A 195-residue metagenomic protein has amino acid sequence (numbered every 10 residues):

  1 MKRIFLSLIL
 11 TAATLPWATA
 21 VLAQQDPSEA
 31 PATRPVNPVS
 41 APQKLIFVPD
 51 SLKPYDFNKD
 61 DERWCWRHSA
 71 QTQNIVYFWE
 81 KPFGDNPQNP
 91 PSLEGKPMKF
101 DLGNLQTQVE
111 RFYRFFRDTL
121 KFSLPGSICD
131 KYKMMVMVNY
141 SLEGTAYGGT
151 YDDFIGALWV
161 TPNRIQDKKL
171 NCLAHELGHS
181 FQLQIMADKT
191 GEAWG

Functional and structural regions predicted by a protein language model:
R3-I4, A20-R67: N-terminal low-structure segments adjacent to metalloprotease catalytic domains across cellular compartments
S7-L8, V21, Q184: Intrinsically disordered, low-complexity segments enriched in polar/charged small residues
S7-W17: Bacterial N-terminal signal peptides
I9-L10, F57-K59, D152: Intrinsically disordered, low-complexity regions enriched in Ser/Pro/Gly/Gln/His and often acidic
W17-A18, T190: A short hydrophobic/aromatic micro-motif that marks alpha-helical segments and, especially, helix-coil
R67-G191: Juxtacatalytic substrate-recognition/specificity segment
A193-G195: Post-HExxH zinc-binding segment in Zn-dependent metallohydrolases
